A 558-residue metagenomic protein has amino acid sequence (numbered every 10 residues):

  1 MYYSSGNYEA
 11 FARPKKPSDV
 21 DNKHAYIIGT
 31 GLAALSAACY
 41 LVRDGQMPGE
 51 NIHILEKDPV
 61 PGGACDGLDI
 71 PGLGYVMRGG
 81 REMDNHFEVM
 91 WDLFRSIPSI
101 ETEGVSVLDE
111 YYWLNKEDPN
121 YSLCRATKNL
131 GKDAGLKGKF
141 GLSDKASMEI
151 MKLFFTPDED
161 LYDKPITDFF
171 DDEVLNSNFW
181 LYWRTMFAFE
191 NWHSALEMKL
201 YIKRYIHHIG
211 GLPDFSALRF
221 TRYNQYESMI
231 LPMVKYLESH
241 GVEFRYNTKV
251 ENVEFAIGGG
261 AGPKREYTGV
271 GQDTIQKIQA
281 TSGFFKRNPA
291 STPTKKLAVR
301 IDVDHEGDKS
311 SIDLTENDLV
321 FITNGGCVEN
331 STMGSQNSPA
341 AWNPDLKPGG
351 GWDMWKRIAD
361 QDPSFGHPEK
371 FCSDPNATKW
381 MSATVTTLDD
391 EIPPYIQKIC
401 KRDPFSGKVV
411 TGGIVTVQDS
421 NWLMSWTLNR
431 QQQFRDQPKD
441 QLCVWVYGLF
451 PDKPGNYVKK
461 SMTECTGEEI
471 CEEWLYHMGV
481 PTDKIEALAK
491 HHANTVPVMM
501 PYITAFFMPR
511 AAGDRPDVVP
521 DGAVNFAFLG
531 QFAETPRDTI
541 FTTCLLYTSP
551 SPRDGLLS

Functional and structural regions predicted by a protein language model:
M1-H24, R43-G49: Extreme N-terminal leader/targeting segments of oxidoreductases
R43-G67: Glycine-rich FAD pyrophosphate-binding loop
P59-R81: Conserved N-terminal glycine-rich FAD pyrophosphate-binding loop of Rossmann-like flavoproteins
L73-D109: Conserved FAD-binding subdomain of flavin-dependent enzymes
S99-H207, L218-F220: Rossmann-like flavin
H207-D318: Helical element adjacent to the flavin cofactor pocket in flavoenzyme catalytic cores
H207-T221, D313, N317-S549: C-terminal segments that line or cap access tunnels to active or ligand-binding sites in enzymes and enzyme-associated
Y547, D554-L557: Single conserved hydrophobic/aromatic residue that forms the stacking wall/gate of nucleotide- or nucleobase-binding
